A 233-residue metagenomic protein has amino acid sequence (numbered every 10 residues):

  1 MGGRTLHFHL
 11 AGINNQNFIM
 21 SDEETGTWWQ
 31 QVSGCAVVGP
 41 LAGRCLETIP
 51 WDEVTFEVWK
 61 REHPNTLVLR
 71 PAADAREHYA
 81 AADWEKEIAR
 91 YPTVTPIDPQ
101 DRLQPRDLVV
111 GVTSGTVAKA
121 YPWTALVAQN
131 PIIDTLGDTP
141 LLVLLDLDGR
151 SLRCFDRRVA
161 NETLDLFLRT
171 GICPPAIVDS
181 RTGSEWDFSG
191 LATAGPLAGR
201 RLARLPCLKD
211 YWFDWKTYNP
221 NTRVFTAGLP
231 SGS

Functional and structural regions predicted by a protein language model:
M1-S233: Mid-to-C-terminal functional-domain signal that highlights helix-capping/loop sites within ligand-binding modules
